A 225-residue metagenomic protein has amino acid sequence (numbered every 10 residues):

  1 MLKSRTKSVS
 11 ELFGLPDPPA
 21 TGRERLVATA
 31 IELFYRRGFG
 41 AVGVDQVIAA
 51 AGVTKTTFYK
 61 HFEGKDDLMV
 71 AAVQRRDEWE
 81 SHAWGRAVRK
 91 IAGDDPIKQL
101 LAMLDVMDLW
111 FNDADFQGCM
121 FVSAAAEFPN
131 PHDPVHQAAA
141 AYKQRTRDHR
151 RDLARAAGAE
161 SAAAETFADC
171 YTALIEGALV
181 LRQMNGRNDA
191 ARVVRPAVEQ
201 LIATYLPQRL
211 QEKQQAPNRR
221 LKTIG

Functional and structural regions predicted by a protein language model:
M1-T21, R155, Q208-G225: N-terminal intrinsically disordered/low-complexity leader segments
L2, R25, T29-D67, A71: Helix-turn-helix
A71, G85-D113, F167-Y171: Hydrophobic alpha-helical connector segments
E78-S81, V88, K98-L101, Q117 (+3 more regions): Amphipathic alpha-helical packing segments from all-alpha helical-bundle domains
A87-R89, V106-F111, F121-N130, L153-A154: Helix-loop "lid/cap" segments that line or gate small-molecule binding pockets
K98, Q137-A138, A156-T172, D189: All-alpha amphipathic helical-bundle segments outside canonical DNA-binding/catalytic cores that form hydrophobic
F128, R182-N185: Secondary-structure edge/capping motif, primarily at the C-terminal ends of alpha-helices and the immediately following
A162-L181, V193-L201: Hydrophobic alpha-helical segments that form the core of small-molecule binding pockets and/or dimer interfaces
